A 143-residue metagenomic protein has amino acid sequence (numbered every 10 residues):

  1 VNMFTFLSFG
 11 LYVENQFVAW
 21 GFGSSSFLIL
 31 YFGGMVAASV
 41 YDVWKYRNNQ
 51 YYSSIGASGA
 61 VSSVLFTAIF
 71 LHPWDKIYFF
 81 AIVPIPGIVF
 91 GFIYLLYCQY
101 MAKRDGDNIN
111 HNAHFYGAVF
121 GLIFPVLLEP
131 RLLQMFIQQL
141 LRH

Functional and structural regions predicted by a protein language model:
V1-H143: A detector for small-residue-rich transmembrane helices and their helix-helix packing motifs
